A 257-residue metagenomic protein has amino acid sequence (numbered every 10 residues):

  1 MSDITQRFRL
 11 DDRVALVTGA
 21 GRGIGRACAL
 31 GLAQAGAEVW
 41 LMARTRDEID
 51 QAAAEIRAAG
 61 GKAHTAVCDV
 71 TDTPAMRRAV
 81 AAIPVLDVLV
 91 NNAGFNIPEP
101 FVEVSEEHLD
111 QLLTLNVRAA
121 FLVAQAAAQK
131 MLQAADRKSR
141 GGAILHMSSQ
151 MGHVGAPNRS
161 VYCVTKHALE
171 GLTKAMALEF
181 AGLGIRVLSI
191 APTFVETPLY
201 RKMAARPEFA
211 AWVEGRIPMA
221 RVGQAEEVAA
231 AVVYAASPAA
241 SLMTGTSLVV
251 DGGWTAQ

Functional and structural regions predicted by a protein language model:
V14, G21-G23: Conserved glycine-rich cofactor-binding loop
P100-F101, S105-L113, V213: Substrate-binding pocket helix/loop in short-chain dehydrogenase/reductase
A124, T165, T173: Active-site helix of classical SDR
Q129, L178-E179, S241: Alpha-helical segment proximal to the catalytic Tyr-Lys
S149: Residue(s) in the substrate-gating loop at a strand-loop-helix junction that position the organic substrate next
A181, R186, M243-G245: Short, small/polar-rich loop/turn modules that mediate ligand/substrate recognition or access, typified
R221-V250, T255-A256: C-terminal substrate-recognition "lid" of short-chain dehydrogenase/reductases
